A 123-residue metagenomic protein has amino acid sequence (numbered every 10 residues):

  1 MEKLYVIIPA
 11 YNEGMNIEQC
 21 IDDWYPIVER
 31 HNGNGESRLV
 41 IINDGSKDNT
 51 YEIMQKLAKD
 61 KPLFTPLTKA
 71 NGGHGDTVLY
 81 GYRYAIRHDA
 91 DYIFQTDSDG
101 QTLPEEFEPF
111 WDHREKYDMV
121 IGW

Functional and structural regions predicted by a protein language model:
K3-Y5, R38: Cell-envelope/extracellular polymer assembly enzymes that use nucleotide-activated donors
A10-Y11, I42-D44: Conserved sequence signature across two-component system core domains
E13-N16, S46, H74: Donor nucleotide-sugar binding loop of glycosyltransferases
E13-R30: Short, well-formed alpha-helical segments that are part of the catalytic scaffolds of diverse glycosyltransferases
S37-V40, Y51-H88: Conserved donor nucleotide-binding strand/loop of the catalytic core
N43-E52, G100: A conserved acidic beta->alpha catalytic loop
A90-Q101: Short beta-strand-to-loop acidic/aromatic patch adjacent to the donor-nucleotide binding site
E108-W123: Conserved donor NDP-sugar-binding/catalytic core segment of glycosyltransferases
